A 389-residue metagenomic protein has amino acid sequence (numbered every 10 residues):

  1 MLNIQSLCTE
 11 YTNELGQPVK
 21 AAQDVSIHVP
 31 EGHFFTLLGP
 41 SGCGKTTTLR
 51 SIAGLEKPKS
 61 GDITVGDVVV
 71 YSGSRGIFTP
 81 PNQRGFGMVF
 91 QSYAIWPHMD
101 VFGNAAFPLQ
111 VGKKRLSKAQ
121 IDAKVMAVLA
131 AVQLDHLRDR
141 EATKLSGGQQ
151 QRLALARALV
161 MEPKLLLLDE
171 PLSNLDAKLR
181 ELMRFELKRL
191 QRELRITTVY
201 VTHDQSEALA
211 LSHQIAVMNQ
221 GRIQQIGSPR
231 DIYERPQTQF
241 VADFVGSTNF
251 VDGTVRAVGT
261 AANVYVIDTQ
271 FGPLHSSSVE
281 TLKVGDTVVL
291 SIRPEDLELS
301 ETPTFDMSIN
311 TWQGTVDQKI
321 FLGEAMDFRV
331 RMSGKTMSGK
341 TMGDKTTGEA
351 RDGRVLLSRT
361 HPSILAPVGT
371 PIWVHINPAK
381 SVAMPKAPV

Functional and structural regions predicted by a protein language model:
L38-P40: The feature captures the beta-strand-to-loop junction immediately N-terminal to the Walker
A53: Helix-to-loop junction immediately C-terminal to a conserved catalytic motif
K59-D62, Q220, D252: Conserved coupling/switch loops of ABC nucleotide-binding domains, chiefly the family-specific signature
G61-G73: Conserved ABC transporter NBD signature motif
G85-G87, Q91, I95-D243: ABC ATPase nucleotide-binding domains
T248, V258-V389: Non-catalytic connector elements of ABC transporters
